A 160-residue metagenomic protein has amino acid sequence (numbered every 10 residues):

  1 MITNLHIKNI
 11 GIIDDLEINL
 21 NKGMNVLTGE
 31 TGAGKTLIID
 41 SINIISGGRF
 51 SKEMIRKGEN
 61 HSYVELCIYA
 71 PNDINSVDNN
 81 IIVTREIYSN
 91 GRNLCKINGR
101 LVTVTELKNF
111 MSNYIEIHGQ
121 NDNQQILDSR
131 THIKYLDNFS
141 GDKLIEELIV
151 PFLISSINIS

Functional and structural regions predicted by a protein language model:
N4-I7, G11-Y135, K143-P151: Gly/Lys-enriched N-terminal cap/neck module of very large, oligomeric protein machines
L148-S160: Extended, charged alpha-helical coiled-coil scaffolds
